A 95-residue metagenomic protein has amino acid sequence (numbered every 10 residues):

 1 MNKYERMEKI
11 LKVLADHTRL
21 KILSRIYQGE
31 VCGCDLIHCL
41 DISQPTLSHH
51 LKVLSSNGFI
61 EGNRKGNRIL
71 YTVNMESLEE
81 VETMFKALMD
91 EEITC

Functional and structural regions predicted by a protein language model:
M1-R6, Y27-Q28, M75-C95: Amphipathic alpha-helical dimerization/coiled-coil segments that flank or bridge DNA-binding/regulatory modules
E5-T46, K65-S77: N-terminal helix-turn-helix DNA-binding core of bacterial DNA-binding proteins
K12, L51-K52: Core alpha-helical elements of the protein kinase catalytic domain, predominantly the helix directly N-terminal
H17, L54, E80, M84: Solvent-exposed, charged/polar functional surfaces in cytosolic regulatory/catalytic domains
I37-H38, H49, S55-S56: Alpha-helical residues within the helix-turn-helix
L40, L51, E82: Short amphipathic alpha-helical/adjacent loop interface patches that line ligand and macromolecule-binding sites
T46-H50, M89: Short alpha-helical linear motifs
